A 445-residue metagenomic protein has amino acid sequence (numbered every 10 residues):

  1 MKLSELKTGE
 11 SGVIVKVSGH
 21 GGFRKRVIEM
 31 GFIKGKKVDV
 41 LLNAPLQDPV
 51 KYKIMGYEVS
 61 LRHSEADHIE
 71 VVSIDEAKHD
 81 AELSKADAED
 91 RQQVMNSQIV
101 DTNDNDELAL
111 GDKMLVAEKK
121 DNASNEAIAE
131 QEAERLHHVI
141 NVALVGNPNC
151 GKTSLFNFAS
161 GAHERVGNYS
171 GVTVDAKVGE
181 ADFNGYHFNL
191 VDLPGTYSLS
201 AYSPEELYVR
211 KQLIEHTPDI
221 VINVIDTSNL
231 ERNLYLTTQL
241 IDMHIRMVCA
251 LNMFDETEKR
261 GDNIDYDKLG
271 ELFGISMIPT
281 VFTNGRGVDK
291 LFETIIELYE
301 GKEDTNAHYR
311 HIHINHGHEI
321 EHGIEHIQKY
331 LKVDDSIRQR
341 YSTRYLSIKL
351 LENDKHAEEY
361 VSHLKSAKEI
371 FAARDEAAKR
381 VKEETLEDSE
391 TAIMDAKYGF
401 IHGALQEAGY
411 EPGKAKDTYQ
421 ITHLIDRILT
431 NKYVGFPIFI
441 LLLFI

Functional and structural regions predicted by a protein language model:
M1-R91: Compact, glycine-rich, soluble single-domain proteins
F23, S170-V174, Y186-N189, A201 (+13 more regions): Helical mechanochemical/support elements of P-loop NTPase systems and associated helical scaffolds
D87-K119: Charged, amphipathic alpha-helical linker segments immediately N-terminal to NTP-binding catalytic cores
D106-S198: Conserved G1/Walker A P-loop phosphate-binding module
G171, G195-T196, T227-E231, M253-E258 (+1 more regions): Conserved nucleotide-binding/hydrolysis micro-motifs of P-loop NTPases
A181-N184, Y208-M277: Conserved C-terminal guanine-recognition region of P-loop GTPase G domains, centered on the G4
T257-I312: Canonical P-loop GTPase G-domain recognition
G274, G301, H308-I445: Extended helical scaffolds that flank P-loop GTPase cores
